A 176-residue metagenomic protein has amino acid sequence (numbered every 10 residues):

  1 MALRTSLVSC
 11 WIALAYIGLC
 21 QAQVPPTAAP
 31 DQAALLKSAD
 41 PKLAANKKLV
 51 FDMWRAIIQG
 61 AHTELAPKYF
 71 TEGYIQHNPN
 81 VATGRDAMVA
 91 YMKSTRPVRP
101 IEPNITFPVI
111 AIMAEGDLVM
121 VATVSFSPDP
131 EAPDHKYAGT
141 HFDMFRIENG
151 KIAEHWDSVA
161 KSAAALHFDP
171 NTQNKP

Functional and structural regions predicted by a protein language model:
M1-C10: Bacterial N-terminal signal peptides that target proteins for export
S9-G18: Bacterial N-terminal signal peptides
A22-K68, T172-P176: Short, low-complexity N-terminal intrinsically disordered segments enriched in polar/charged residues
T63-D117, D134: A solvent-exposed, acidic/Ser-Thr-rich amphipathic alpha-helical stretch
A66, A114-L118, F145-A153: Short, solvent-exposed coil/turn segments at beta-strand boundaries
N80-V81, V124-S125, V159: A mature extracytoplasmic/lumenal domain signature
G116-S127: A short hydrophobic beta-strand element
T140-P170: Short beta-strand edge/turn micro-motifs at domain boundaries
